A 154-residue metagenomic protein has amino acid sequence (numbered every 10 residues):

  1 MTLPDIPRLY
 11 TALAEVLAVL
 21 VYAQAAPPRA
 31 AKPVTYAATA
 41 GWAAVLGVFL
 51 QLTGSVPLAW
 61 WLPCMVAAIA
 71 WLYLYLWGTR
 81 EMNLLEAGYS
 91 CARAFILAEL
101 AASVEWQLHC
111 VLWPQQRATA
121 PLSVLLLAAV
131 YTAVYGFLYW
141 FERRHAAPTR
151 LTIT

Functional and structural regions predicted by a protein language model:
M1-E15, G54-S55: Hydrophobic transmembrane alpha-helical segments in integral membrane proteins
V16-V34, V48-T154: Juxtamembrane segments at transmembrane-helix boundaries in multi-pass signal-transduction membrane proteins
A38-A44: N-terminal, Lys/Arg-enriched amphipathic/low-complexity engagement segments that precede the first folded domain
